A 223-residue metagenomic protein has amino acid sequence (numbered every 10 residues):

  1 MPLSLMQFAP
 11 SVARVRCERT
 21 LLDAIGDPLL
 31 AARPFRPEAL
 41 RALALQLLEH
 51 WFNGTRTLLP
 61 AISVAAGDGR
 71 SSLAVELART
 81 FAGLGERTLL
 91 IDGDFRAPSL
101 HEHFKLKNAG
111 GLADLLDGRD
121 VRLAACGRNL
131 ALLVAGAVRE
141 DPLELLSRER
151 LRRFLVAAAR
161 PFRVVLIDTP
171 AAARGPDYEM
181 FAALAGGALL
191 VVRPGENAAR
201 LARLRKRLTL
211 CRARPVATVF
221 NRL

Functional and structural regions predicted by a protein language model:
M1-N53, T57, D117, F220: Acidic-aromatic/histidine active-site loop/patch
R33-E102: Walker A/P-loop phosphate-binding motif and the immediately C-terminal alpha-helix
F35, A39, T80-A137, A198: Phosphate-binding loop that captures ATP/GTP phosphates
F35-A39, L43, L73, L77 (+6 more regions): Helical mechanochemical/support elements of P-loop NTPase systems and associated helical scaffolds
L43, D94, L115, L133 (+3 more regions): Residue-level signature of catalytic and energy-coupling elements of molecular machines, predominantly ATP/GTP-dependent
L48-F52, R79-A82, K105, L116-D120 (+3 more regions): Signal for well-folded cores of large energy- and translation-related assemblies
L59, L89-I91, A131-L133, L189 (+1 more regions): Hydrophobic/aromatic beta-strand patches that form the interior of the parallel beta-sheet core in alpha/beta enzyme
L143-L223: Conserved catalytic-core segment of NTP-binding enzymes
